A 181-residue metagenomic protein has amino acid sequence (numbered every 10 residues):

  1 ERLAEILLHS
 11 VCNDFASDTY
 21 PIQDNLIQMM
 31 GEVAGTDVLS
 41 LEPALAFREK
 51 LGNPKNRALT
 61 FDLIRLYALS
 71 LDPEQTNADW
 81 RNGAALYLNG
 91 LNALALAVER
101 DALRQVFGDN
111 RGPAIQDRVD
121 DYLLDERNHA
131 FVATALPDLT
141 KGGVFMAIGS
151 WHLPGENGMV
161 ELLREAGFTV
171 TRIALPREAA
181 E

Functional and structural regions predicted by a protein language model:
E1-I115, V119: Structured, acidic catalytic/metal-binding patches in enzyme active sites
D117-E181: C-terminal soluble interaction/assembly domains
